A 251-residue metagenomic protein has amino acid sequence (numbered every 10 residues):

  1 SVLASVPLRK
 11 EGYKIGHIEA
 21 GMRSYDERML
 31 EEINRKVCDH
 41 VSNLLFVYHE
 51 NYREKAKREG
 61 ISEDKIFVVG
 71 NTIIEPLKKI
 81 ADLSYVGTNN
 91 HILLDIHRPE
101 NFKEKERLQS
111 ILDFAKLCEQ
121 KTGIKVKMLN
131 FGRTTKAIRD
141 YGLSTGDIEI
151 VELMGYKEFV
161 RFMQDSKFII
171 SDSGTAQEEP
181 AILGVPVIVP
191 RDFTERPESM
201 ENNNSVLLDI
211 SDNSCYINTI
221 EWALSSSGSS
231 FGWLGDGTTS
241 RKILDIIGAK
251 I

Functional and structural regions predicted by a protein language model:
S1-V126, T134-I251: Nucleotide-activated sugar donor-binding and catalytic core shared by glycosyltransferases and related lipid-linked
N130: Conserved PLP-binding active-site segment in aminotransferase class I/II-type PLP enzymes
